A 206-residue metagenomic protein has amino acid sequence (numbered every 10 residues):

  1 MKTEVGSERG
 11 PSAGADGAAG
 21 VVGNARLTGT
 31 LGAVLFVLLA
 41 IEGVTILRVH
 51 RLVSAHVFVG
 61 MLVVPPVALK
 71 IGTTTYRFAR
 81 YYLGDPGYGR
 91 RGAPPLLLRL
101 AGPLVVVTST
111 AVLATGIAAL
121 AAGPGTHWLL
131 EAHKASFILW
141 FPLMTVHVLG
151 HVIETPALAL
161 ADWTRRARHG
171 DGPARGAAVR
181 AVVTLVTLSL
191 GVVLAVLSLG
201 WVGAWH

Functional and structural regions predicted by a protein language model:
M1-H206: Membrane-embedded alpha-helical bundles that constitute the cytochrome b-like, heme-associated redox core of multi-pass
